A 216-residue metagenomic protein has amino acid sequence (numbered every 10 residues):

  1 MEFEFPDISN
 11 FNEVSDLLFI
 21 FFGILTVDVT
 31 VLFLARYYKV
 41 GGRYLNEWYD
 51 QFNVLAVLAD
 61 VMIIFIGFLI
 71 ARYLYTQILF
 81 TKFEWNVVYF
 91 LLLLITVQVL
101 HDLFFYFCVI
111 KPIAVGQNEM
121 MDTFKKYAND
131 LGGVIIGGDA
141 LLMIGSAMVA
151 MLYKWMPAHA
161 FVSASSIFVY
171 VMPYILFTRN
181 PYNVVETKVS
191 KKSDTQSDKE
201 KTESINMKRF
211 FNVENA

Functional and structural regions predicted by a protein language model:
E2-G133, I144, M148-K191: Juxtamembrane/disordered regions of integral membrane proteins
G137: Phosphate-/polyanion-interacting regions in eukaryotic proteins
Y182-F210: Short, highly charged, low-complexity non-transmembrane loops/tails of multi-pass membrane proteins
